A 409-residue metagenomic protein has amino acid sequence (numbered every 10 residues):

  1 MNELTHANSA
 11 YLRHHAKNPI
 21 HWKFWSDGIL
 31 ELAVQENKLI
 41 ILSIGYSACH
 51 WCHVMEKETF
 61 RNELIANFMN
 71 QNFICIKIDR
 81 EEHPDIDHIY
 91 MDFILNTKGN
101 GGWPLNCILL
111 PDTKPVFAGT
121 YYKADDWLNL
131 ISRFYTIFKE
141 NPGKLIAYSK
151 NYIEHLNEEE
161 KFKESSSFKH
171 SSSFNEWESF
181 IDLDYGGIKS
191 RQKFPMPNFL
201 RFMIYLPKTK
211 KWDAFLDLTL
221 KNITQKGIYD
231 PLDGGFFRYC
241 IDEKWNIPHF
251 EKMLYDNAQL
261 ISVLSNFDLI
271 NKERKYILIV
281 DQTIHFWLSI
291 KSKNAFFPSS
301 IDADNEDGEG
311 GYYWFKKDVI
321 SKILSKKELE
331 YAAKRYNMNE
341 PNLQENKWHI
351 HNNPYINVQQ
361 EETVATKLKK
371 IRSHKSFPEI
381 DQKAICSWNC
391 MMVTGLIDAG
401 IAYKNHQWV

Functional and structural regions predicted by a protein language model:
M1-A402: Replace the tail clause
N405-V409: Short, intrinsically disordered, charge-balanced linker/junction segments flanking boundaries in proteins
